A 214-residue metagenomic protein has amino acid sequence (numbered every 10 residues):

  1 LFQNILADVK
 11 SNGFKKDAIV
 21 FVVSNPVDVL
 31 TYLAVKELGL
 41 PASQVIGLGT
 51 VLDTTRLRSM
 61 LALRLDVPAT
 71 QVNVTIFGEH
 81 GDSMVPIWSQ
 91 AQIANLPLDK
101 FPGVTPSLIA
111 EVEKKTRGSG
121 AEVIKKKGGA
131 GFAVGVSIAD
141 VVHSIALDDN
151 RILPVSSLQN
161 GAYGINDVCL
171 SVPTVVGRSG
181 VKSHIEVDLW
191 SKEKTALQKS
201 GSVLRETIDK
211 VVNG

Functional and structural regions predicted by a protein language model:
L1-S59: Rossmann-like NAD(P)(H) cofactor-binding subdomain of soluble oxidoreductases
E37-Q44, D53-G214: C-terminal substrate-binding/catalytic lobe of Rossmann-fold NAD(P)-dependent dehydrogenases
